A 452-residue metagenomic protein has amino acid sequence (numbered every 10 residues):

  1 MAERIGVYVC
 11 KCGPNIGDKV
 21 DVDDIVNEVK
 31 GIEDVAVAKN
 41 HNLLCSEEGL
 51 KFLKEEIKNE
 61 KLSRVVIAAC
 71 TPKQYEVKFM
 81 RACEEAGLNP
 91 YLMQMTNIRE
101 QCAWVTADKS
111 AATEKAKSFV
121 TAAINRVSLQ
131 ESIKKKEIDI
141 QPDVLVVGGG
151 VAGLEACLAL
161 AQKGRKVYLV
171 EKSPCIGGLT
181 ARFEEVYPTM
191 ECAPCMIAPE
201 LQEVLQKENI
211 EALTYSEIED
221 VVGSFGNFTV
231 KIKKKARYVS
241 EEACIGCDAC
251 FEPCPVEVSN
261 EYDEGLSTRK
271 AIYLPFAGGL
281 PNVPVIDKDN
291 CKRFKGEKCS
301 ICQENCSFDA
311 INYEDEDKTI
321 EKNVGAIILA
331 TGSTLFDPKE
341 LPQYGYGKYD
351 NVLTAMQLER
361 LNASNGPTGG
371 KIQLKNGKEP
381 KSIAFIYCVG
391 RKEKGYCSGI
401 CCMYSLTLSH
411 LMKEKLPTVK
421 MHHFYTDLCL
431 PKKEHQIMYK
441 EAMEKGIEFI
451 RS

Functional and structural regions predicted by a protein language model:
N27-E47, K51-E55, L62, K78-L92 (+6 more regions): Non-heme iron-sulfur electron-transfer modules
L62-C70: Periplasmic-binding protein-like
A68-A69, A330-T331, I386: Short, well-ordered coil/turn residues at beta-beta hairpins and beta-strand->alpha-helix junctions within
N125-P142, K371-I372: A short, basic/flexible loop-to-alpha-helix module at the beginning of a structural domain
D139-A152, S382-G395: Beta1/beta-strand and adjacent pyrophosphate-binding region of the FAD-binding site in flavoprotein oxidoreductases
V144-Y168, H410-M412: N-terminal Rossmann-like FAD-binding beta1-loop-alpha1 element of flavoenzymes
G150-A152, C175, I245, A249: Residue-level detector of alpha-helix initiation sites
K166-E208, E261-K295, E393-R451: Rossmann-like dinucleotide-binding cores of NAD(P)H-dependent redox enzymes
